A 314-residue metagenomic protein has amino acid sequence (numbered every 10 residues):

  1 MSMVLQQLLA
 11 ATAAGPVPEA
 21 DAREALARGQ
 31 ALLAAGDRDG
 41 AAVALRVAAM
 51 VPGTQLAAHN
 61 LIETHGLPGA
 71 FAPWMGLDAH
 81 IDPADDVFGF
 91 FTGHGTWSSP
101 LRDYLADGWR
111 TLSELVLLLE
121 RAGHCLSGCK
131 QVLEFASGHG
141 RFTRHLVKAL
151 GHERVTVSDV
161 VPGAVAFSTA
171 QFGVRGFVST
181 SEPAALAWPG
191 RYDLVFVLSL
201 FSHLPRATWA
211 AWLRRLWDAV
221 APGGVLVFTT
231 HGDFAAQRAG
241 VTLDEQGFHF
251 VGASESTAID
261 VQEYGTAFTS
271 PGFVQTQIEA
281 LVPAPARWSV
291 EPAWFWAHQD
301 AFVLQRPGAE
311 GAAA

Functional and structural regions predicted by a protein language model:
M3-V4, L56, N60-Q131, H139-A187 (+3 more regions): Class I (Rossmann-like) S-adenosyl-L-methionine-dependent methyltransferase catalytic domain, capturing the SAM-binding
E134: Class I SAM-dependent methyltransferase core
F196: A conserved beta-strand element that flanks and buttresses the S-adenosyl-L-methionine
A210-P222: A short glycine-rich, Lys/Arg-flanked "PGG" loop and its adjoining helix->strand segment in the class I
